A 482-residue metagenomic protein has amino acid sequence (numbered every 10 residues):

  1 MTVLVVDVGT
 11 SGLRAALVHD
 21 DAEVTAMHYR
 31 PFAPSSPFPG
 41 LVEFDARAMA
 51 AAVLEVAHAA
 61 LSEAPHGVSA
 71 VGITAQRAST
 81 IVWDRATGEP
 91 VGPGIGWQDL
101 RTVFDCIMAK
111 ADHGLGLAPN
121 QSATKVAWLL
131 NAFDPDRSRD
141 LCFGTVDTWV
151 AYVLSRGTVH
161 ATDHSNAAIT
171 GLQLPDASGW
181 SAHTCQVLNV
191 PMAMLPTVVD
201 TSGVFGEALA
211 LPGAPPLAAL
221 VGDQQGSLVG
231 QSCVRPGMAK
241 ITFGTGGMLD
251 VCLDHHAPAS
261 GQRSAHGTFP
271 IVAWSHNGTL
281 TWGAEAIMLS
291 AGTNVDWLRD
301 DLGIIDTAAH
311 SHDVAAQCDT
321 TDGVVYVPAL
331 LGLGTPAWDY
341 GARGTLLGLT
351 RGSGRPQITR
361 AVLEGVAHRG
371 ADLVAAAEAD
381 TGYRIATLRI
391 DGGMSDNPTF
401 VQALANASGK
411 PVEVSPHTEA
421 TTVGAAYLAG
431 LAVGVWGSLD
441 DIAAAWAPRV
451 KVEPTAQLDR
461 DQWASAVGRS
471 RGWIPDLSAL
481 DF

Functional and structural regions predicted by a protein language model:
M1-G92, R139-D140, G213-A219, S408-V412 (+1 more regions): N-terminal glycine/serine-rich phosphate-binding loop of ATP-dependent small-molecule kinases, especially carbohydrate
V8-T10, H113-Q224, G283, A291 (+5 more regions): Gly/Ser/Thr-rich active-site cleft segment
L13-A16, S155-V159, D296, D306-T345 (+2 more regions): Conserved ATP-utilizing enzyme core subdomain
V53-S69, A132-S138, V153, A182-M192 (+1 more regions): Phosphate/pyrophosphate-binding loops at sites that engage ATP/ADP/AMP, CoA/4′-phosphopantetheine, polyphosphate
A167-W282, S290-T293, D306-D313, T320 (+3 more regions): ATP-dependent carbohydrate kinase catalytic cores
S227-G230, L289, R299, E364 (+4 more regions): Glycine-rich phosphate-binding/hydrolytic loop that grips phosphoryl groups
A286-I287, G434-F482: Acidic, glycine/GT-rich loop-and beta-edge segments that sit at the periphery of enzyme/chaperone cores
T320-P416: Activation-segment/catalytic-loop signature of the eukaryotic protein kinase fold
